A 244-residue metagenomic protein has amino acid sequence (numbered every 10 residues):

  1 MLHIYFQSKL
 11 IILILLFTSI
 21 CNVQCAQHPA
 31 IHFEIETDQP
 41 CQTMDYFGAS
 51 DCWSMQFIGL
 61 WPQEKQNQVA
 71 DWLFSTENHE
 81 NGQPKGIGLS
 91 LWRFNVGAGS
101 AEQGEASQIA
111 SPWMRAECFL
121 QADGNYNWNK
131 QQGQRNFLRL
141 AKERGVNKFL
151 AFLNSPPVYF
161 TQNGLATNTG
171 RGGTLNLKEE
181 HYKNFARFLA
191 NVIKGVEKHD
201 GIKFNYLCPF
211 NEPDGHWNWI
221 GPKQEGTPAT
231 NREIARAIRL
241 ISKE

Functional and structural regions predicted by a protein language model:
M1-I11: Bacterial N-terminal signal peptides that target proteins for export
I4-F6, F17, K130: Intrinsically disordered, low-complexity Ser/Thr- and Pro-rich stretches
K9-I20: Bacterial N-terminal signal peptides
V23-A26: Boundary at the C-terminal end of the N-terminal hydrophobic targeting segment
H28-N205, P209, W217, Q224-A235 (+1 more regions): N-terminal catalytic cores of secreted or lumenal carbohydrate-active enzymes
I241-E244: Short, intrinsically disordered, charge-balanced linker/junction segments flanking boundaries in proteins
